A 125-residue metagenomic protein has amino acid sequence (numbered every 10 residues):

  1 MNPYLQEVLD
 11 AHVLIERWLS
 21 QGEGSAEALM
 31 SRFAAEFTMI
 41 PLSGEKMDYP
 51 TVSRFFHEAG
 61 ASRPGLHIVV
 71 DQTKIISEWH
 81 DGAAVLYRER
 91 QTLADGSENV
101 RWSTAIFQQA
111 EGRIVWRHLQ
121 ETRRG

Functional and structural regions predicted by a protein language model:
N2-A26, S31, T38-G125: A beta-strand edge to alpha-helix "cap/lid" segment located at domain peripheries
